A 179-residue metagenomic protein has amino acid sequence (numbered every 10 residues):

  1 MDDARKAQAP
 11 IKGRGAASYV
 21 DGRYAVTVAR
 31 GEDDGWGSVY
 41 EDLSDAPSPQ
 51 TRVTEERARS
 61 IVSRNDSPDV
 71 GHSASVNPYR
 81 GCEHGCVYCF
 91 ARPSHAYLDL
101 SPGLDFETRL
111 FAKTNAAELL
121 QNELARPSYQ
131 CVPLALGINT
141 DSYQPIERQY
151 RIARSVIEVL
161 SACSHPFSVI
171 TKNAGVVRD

Functional and structural regions predicted by a protein language model:
M1-S75: Flexible, acidic/Gly-rich N-terminal and inter-domain linker regions that tether and position cofactor-handling modules
S44-R80, V87-D179: Conserved Radical SAM active-site core
